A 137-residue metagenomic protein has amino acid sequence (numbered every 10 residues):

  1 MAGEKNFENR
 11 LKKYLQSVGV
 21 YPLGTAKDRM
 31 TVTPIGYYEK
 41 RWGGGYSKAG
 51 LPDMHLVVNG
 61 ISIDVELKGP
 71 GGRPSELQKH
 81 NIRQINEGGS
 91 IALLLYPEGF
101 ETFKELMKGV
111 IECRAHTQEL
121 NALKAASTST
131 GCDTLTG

Functional and structural regions predicted by a protein language model:
M1-G137: Catalytic phosphate/metal-binding cores of nucleic-acid and nucleotide-processing enzymes, i.e., regions that mediate
